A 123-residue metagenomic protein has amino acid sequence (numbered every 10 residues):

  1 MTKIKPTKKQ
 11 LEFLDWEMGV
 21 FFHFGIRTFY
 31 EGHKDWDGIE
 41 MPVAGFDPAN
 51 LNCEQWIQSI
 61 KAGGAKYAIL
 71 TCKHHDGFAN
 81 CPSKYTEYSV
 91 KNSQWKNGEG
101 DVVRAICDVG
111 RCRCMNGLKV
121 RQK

Functional and structural regions predicted by a protein language model:
M1-K123: Mature catalytic domains of secreted/periplasmic carbohydrate-active enzymes
